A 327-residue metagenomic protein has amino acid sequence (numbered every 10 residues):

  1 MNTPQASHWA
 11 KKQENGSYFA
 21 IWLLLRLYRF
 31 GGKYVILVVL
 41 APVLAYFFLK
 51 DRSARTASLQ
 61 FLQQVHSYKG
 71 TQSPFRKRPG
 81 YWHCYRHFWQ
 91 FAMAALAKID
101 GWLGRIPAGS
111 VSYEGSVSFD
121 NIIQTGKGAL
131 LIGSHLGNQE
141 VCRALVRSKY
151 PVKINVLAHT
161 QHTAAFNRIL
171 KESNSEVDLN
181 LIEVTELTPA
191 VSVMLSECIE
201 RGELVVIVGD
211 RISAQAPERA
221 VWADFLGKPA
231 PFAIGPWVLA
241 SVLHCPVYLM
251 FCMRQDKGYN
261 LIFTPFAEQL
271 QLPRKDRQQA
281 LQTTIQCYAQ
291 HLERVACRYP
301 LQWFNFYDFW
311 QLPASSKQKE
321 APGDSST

Functional and structural regions predicted by a protein language model:
M1-G133, K171-E172, Q255: Membrane-anchoring hydrophobic helices of lipid-metabolizing enzymes
K11, A45-Y46, I106, L130 (+4 more regions): Short, contiguous strand/loop micro-motifs
F19, A54, V111, L187 (+1 more regions): Soluble or luminal CAZymes and related metallo-dependent hydrolases
G31, H66-G70, Y150, L243 (+1 more regions): A broad structural signal for alpha-helix termini and local helix breaks/kinks
R76, W82-R86, Q90, T125-E186 (+2 more regions): Catalytic core of membrane glycerolipid acyltransferases/transacylases, capturing the structured, soluble-facing
V111-Y113, L136, T163, T185-P189 (+2 more regions): A conditional alpha-helix N-cap/helix-loop micro-motif detector
E114-S116, L157-H159, V184, T264-F266 (+1 more regions): Conserved beta-strand termini and adjacent loop/short-helix elements that scaffold enzyme active sites in alpha/beta
S148, E172, E176, P189-T327: Non-catalytic C-terminal accessory region of glycerolipid acyltransferases and related lyso-lipid remodeling enzymes
